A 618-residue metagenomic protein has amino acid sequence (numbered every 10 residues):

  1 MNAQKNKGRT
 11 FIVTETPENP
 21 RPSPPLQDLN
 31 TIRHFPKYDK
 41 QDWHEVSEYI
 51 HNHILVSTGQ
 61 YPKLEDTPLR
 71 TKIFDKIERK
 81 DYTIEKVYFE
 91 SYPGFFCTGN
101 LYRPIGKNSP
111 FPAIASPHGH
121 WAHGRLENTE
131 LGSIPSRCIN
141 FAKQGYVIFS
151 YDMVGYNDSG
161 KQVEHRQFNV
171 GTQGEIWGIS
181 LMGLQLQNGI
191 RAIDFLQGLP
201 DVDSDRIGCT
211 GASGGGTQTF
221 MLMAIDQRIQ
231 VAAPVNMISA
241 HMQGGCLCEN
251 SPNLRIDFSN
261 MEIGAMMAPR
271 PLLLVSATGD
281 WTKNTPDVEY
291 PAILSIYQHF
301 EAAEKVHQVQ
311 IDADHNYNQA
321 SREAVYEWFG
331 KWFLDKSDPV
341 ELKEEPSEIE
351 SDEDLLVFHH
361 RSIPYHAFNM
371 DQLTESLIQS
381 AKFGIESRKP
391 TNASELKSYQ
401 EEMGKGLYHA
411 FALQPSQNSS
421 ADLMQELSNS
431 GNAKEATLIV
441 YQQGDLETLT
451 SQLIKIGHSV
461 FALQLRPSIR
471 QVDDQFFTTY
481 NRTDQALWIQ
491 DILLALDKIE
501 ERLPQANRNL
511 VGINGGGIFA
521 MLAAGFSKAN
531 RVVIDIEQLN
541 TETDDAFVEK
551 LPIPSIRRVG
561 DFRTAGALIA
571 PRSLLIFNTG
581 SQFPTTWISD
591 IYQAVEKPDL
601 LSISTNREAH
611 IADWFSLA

Functional and structural regions predicted by a protein language model:
N2-F96, V275-A436, Q443-S459, R466-E500 (+2 more regions): Alpha/beta-hydrolase-fold serine-hydrolase catalytic core, especially in secreted/extracellular enzymes
Y102, Y151, T210-A212, T217 (+9 more regions): Generic beta-strand/beta-sheet core signal
K107-G198, M237-N250, K434, I439-R502 (+1 more regions): Cap/lid segment of the alpha/beta-hydrolase catalytic domain
P110-P112, Q144-F149, D203-R206, Q227-V231 (+7 more regions): Loop/turn elements at helix/coil->beta-strand transitions in domains of secreted/extracellular proteins
L126-S136, Q173-Q187, C209-F220, N250-I263 (+4 more regions): Alpha-helix capping and helix-loop boundary segments enriched in small/acidic/polar residues
I190, D194-I256, A495-L568: Primarily recognizes the serine-hydrolase "nucleophile elbow" in alpha/beta-hydrolase and SGNH/GDSL folds
T210-Q230, P234-V235, M242-E249, D257-F300 (+3 more regions): Catalytic-domain carbohydrate-binding cleft regions of carbohydrate-active enzymes
